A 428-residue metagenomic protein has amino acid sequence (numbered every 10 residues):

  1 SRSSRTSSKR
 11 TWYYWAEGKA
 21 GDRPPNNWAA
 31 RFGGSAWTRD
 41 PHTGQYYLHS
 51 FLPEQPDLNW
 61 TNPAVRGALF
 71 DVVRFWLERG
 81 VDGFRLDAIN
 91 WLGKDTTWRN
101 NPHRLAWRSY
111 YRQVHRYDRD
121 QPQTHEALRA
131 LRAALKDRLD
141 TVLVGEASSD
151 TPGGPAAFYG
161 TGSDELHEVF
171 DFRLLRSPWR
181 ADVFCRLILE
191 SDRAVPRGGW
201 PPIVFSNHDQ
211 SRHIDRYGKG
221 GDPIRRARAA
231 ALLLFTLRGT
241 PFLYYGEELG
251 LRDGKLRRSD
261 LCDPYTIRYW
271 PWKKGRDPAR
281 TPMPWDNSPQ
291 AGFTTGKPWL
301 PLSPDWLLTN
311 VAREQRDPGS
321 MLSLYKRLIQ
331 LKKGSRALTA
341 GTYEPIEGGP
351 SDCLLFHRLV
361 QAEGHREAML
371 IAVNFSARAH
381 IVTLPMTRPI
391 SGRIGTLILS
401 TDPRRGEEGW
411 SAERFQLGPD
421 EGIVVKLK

Functional and structural regions predicted by a protein language model:
S1-K428: Active-site and adjacent substrate-binding regions of carbohydrate-active enzymes
